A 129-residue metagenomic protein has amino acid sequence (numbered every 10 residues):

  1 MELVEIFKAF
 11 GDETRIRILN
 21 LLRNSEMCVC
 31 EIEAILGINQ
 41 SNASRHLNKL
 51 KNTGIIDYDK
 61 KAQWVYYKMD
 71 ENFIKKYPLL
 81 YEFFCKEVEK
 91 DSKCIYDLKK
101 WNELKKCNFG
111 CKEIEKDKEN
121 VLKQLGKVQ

Functional and structural regions predicted by a protein language model:
M1-F10, I55, Y81, E113: N-terminal leader segment of winged-helix/HTH proteins
E2-S41, W64-N72: N-terminal helix-turn-helix DNA-binding core of bacterial DNA-binding proteins
A34, K51-N52: Alpha-helical residues within the helix-turn-helix
H46: Residues within the DNA-recognition helix of helix-turn-helix
N52-K61, K68-M69: Beta-hairpin "wing" of winged helix-turn-helix
N72-Q129: C-terminal regulatory/oligomerization modules of transcriptional regulators
